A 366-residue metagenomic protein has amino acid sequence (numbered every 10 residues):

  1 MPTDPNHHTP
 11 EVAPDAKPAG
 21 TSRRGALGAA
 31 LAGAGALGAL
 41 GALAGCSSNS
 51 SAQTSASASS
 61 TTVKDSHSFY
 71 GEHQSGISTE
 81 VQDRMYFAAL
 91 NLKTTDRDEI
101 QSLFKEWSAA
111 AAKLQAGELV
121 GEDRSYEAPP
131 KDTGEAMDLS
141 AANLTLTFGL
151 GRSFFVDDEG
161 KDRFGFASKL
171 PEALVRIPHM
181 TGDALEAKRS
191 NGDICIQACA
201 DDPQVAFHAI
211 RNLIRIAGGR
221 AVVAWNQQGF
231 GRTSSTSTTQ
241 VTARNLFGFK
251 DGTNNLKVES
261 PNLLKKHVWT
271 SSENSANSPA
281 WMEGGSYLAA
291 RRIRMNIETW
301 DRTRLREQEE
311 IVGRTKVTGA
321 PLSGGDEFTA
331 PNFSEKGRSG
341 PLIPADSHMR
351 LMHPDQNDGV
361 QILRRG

Functional and structural regions predicted by a protein language model:
M1-T21: N-terminal secretory signal peptides
G25-A42, A52-G366: Long, histidine/aromatic-enriched segments associated with O2/redox biology
